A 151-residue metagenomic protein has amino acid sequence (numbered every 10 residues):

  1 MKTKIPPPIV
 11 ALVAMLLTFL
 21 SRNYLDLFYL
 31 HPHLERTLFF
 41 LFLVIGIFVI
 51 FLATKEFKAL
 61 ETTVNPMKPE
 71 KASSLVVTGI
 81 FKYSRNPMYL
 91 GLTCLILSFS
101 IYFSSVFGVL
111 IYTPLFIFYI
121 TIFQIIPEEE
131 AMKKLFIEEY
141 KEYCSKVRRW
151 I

Functional and structural regions predicted by a protein language model:
M1-T78, L90-I151: Membrane-anchoring alpha-helices and their flanking helix-loop junctions
N86: Extended, alpha-helix-rich binding/interface surfaces that flank or overlap catalytic cores and mediate recognition
